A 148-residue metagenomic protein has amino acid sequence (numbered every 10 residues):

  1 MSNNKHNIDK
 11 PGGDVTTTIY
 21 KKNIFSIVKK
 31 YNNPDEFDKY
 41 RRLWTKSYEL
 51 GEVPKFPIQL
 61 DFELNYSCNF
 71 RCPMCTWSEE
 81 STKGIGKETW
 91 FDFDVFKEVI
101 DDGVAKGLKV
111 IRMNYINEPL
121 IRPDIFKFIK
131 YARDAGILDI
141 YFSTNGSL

Functional and structural regions predicted by a protein language model:
S2-L148: Conserved alpha-helical substructure of the radical SAM core
